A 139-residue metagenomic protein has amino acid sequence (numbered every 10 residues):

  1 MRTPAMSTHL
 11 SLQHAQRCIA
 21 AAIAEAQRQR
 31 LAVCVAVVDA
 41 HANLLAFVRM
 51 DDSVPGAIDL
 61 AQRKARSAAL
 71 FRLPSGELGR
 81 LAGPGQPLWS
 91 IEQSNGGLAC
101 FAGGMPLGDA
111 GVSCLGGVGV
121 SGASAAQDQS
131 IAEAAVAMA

Functional and structural regions predicted by a protein language model:
M1-A139: Flexible, solvent-exposed loop/hinge segments and secondary-structure transition points
